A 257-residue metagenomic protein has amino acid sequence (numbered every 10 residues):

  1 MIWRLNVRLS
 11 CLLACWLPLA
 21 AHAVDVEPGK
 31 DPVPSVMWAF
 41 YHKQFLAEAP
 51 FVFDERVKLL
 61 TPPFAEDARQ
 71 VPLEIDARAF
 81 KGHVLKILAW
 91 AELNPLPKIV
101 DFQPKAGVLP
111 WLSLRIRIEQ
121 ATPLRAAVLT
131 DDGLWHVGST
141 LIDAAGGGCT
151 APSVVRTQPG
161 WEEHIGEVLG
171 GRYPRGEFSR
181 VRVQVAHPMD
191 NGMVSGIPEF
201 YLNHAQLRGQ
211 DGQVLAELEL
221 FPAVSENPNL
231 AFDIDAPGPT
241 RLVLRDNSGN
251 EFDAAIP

Functional and structural regions predicted by a protein language model:
P28-P34, A145-G170, G176-F178: Low-complexity, Pro/Ser/Thr- and charge-rich linker/hinge segments at domain boundaries
Y41-E66, Q158-P174: N-terminal edge beta-strand
R69-L73, E177-V181: Structural beta-strand segments of beta-rich domains
K105-L112, P222-D233: Aromatic sugar-binding surface patches on proteins that engage polysaccharides or sugar-phosphate polymers
R115-A121, D233-G238: Surface-exposed, short loops/turns at beta-strand junctions within beta-sandwich domains
D131-V137, D246-A254: Short acidic/polar inter-strand loop motif in beta-rich domains
L141-G147, P257: Short beta-strand edge segments in extracellular beta-sheet folds
Q184-G196: Short amphipathic, basic-aromatic surface patches that mediate peripheral association with negatively charged
